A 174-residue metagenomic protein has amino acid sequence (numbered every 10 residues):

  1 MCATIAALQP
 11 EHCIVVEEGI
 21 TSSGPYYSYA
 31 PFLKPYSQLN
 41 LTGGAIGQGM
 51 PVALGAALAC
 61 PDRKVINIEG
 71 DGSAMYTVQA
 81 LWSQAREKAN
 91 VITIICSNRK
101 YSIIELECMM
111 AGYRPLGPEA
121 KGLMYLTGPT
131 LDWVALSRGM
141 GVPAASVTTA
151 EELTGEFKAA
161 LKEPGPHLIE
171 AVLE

Functional and structural regions predicted by a protein language model:
M1-E18: Active-site pocket-lining segments that scaffold enzyme catalytic pockets across diverse folds
E18-G19, E170: Short coil/turn segments at secondary-structure boundaries
S22: NAD(P)-dependent dehydrogenases' Rossmann-like dinucleotide-binding region
P25-E174: Thiamine diphosphate
